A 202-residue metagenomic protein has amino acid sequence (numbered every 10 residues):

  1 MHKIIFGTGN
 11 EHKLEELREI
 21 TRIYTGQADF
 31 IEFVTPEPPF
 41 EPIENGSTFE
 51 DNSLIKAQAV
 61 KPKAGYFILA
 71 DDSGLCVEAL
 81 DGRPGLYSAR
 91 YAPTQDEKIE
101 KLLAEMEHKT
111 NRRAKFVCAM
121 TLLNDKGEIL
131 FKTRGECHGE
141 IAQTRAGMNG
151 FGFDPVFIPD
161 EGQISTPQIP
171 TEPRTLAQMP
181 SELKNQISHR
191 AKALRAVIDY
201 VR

Functional and structural regions predicted by a protein language model:
H2-I5, E11-R202: Anionic-ligand binding patches
